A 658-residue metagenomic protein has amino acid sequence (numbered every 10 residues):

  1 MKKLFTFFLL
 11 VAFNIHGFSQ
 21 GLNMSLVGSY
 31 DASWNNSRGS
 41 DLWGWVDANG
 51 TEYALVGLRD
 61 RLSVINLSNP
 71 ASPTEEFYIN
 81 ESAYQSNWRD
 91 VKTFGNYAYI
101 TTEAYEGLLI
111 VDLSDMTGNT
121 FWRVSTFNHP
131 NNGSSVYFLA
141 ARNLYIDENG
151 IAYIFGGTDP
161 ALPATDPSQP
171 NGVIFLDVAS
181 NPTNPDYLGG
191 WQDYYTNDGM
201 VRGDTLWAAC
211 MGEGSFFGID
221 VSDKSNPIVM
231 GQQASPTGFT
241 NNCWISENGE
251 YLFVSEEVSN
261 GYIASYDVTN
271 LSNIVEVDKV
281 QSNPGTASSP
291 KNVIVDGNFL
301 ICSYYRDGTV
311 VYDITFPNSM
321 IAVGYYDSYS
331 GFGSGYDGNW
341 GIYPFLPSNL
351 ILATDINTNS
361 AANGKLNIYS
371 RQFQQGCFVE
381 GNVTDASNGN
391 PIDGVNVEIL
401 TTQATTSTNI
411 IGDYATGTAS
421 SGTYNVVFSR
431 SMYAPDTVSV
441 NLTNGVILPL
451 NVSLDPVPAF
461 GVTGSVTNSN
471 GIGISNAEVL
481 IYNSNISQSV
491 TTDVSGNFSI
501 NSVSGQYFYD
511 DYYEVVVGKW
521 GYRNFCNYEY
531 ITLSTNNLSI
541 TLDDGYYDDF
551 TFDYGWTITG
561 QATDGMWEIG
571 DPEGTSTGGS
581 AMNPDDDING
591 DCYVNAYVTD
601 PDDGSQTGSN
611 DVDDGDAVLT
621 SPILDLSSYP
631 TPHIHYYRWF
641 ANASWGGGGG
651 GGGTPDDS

Functional and structural regions predicted by a protein language model:
S19-Q375: Feature marking well-ordered beta-strand scaffolds used for ligand recognition
G381-D393, G464-S475, D553: Structural motif
P391-D393, E398-T418, G473, I481-V503: Short, acidic Ser/Thr/Gly-rich low-complexity loop/linker segments typical of extracellular and cell-surface proteins
Y414, D436, L448-L450, F498 (+1 more regions): Short strand-edge motifs at loop-to-beta-strand transitions and within beta-strands of extracellular beta-rich domains
S421-M432, Q506-G521: A short, solvent-exposed beta-strand micro-motif common in secreted/extracellular proteins
P435-N441, R523-Y530: Edge beta-strands of extracellular beta-sandwich domains
L450-A459, N537-G545: Conserved "repeat-terminator" motif of extracellular CCP/Sushi domains
E478-Y482, V516, F525-S658: Beta-sandwich/jellyroll recognition modules and their flexible linkers
